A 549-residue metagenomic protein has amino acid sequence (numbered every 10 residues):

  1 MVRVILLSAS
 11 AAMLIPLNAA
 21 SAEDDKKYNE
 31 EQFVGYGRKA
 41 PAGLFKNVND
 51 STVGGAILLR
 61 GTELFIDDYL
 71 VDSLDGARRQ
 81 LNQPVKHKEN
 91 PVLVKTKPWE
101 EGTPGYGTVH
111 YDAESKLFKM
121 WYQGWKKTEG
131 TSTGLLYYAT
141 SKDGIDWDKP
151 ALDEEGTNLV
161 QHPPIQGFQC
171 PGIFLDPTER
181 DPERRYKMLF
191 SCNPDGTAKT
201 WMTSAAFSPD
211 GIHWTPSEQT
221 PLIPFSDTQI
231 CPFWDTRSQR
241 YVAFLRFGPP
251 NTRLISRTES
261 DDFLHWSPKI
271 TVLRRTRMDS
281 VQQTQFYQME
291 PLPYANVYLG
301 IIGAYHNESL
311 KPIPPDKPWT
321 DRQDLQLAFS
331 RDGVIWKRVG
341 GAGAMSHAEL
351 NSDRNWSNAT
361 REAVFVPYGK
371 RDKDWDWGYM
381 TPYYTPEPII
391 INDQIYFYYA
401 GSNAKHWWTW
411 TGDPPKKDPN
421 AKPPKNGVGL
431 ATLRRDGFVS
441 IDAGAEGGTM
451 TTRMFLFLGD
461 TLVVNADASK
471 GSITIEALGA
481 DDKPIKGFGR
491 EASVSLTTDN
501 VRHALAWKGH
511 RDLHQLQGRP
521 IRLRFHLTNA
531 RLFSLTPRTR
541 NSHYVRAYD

Functional and structural regions predicted by a protein language model:
M1-V2: N-terminal secretory signal peptides that target proteins for export/translocation
I5-P16: Bacterial N-terminal signal peptides
L17-A22: Signal peptide processing junction and immediate N-terminal pro/mature segment of secreted/exported proteins
E23-D549: Carbohydrate-active catalytic/glycan-binding domains of CAZyme proteins, especially the secreted or lumenal ectodomains
